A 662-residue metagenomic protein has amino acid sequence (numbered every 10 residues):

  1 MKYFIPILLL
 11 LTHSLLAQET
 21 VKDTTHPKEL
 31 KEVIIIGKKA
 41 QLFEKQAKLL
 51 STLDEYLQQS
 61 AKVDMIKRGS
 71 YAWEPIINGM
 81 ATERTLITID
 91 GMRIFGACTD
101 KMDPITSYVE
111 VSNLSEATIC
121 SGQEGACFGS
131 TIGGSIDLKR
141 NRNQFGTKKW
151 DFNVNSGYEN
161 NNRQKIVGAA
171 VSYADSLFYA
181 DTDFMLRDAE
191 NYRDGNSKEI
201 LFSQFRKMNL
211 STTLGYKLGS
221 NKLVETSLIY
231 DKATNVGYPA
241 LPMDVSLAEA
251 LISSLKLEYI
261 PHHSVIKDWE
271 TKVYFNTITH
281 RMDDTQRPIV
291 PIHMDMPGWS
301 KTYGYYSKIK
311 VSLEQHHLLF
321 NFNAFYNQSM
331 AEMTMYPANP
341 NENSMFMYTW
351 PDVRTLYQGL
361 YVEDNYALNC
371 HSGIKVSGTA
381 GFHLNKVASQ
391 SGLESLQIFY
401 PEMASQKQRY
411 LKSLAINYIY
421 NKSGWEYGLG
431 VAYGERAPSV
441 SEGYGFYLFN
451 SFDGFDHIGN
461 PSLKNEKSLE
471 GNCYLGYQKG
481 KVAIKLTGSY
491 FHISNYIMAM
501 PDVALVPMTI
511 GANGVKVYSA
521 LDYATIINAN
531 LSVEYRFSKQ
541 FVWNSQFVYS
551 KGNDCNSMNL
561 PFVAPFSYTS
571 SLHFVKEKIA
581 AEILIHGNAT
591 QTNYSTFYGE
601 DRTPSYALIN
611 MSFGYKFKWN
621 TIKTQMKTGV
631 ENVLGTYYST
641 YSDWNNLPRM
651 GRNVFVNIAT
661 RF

Functional and structural regions predicted by a protein language model:
A17, M208, G215-G219, D364 (+5 more regions): Conserved C-terminal beta-signal and adjacent last beta-strands/turns of outer-membrane beta-barrel proteins
Q18-D54, T82: Short, acidic, small-residue-rich periplasmic hinge/interaction motif at the N-terminus of Gram-negative outer-membrane
E19-K22, A189-E190, S197, L201-F205 (+5 more regions): Flexible loop and strand-edge segments within Gram-negative outer membrane beta-barrel domains
L57-R93: Extracytoplasmic beta-strand/coil segments of soluble accessory domains associated with Gram-negative outer-membrane
M65, R93-S121: Short acidic/polar hinge/loop motifs at secondary-structure boundaries that mediate gating or recognition
V109-N153: A beta-strand signature from Gram-negative outer-membrane beta-barrel systems, especially the internal plug domain
K232-T234, T277-R281, M335-N339, F382-Q406 (+5 more regions): Surface-exposed extracellular loop regions of Gram-negative outer-membrane beta-barrel proteins, predominantly
G298-K308, T349, V353, Y357-G359 (+3 more regions): Outer membrane beta-barrel strand-and-loop segments of large Gram-negative receptors, especially TonB-dependent
